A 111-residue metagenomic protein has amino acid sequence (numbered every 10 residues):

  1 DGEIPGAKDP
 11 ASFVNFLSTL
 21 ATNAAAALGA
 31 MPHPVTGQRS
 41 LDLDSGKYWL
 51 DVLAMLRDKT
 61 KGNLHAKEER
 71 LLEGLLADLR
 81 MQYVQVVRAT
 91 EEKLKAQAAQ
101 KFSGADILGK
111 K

Functional and structural regions predicted by a protein language model:
D1-K111: A charge-rich, low-complexity, intrinsically flexible signal that marks solvent-exposed coils, linkers, repeats
